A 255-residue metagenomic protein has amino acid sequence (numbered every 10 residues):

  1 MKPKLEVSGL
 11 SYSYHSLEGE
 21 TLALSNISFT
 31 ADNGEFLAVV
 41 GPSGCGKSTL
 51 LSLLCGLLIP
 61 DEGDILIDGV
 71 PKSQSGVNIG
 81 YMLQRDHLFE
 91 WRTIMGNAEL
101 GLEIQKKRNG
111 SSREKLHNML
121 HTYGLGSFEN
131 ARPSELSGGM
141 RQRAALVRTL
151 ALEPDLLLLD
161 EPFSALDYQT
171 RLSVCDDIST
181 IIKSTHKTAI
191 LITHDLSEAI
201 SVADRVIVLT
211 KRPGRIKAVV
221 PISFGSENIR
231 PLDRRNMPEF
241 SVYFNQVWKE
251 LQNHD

Functional and structural regions predicted by a protein language model:
M1-K4, S13-N26: A short, flexible loop at the N-terminus of ABC-type nucleotide-binding domains that lies
V40-P42: The feature captures the beta-strand-to-loop junction immediately N-terminal to the Walker
C55: Helix-to-loop junction immediately C-terminal to a conserved catalytic motif
G63-S75: Conserved ABC transporter NBD signature motif
M95-E103, R113, P221: Short helical segment in ABC ATPase nucleotide-binding domains corresponding to the A-loop/adjacent helical element
A131-S134, L152: Conserved signature/switch motifs of ABC ATPase nucleotide-binding domains
L157-D160: Catalytic Walker B motif of ABC-type/P-loop ATPase nucleotide-binding domains
